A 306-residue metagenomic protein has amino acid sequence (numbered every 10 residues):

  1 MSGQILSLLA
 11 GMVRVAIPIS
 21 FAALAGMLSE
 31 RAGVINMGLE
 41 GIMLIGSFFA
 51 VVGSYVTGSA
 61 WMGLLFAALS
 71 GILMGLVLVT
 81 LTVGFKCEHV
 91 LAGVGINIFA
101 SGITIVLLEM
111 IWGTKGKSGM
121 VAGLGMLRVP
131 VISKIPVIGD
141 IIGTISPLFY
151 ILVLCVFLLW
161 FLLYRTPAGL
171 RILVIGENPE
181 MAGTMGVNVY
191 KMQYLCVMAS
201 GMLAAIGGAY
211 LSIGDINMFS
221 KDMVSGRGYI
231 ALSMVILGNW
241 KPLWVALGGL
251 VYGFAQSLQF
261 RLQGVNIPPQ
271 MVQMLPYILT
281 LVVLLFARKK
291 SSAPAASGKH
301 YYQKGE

Functional and structural regions predicted by a protein language model:
M1-A22, I35, F49, T57-M62: Membrane-interfacial amphipathic/re-entrant helices at transmembrane-helix boundaries
L9-M12, G41, W61-L69, L91 (+4 more regions): Hydrophobic alpha-helical transmembrane segments
A22-A23, S47-V51, S101-I105, F149-F161 (+4 more regions): Hydrophobic core segments of alpha-helical transmembrane domains in multi-pass membrane transport and ion-translocation
G58-I103, L154, Y252, Q256: Alpha-helical transmembrane segments within multi-pass membrane transporters and channels
S101-R165, I267-V272, S291, K299-E306: Transmembrane helix-bundle core of multi-pass membrane transporters and related energy-transducing complexes
I141-F219, L247: Helix-loop-helix "hairpin" substructures at the membrane interface of multi-pass membrane proteins
E177-K191, L262-E306: Cytosolic-side transmembrane-helix boundaries in multi-pass membrane proteins
A204, D215-Y277: Transmembrane alpha-helical segments in multi-pass inner-membrane proteins
